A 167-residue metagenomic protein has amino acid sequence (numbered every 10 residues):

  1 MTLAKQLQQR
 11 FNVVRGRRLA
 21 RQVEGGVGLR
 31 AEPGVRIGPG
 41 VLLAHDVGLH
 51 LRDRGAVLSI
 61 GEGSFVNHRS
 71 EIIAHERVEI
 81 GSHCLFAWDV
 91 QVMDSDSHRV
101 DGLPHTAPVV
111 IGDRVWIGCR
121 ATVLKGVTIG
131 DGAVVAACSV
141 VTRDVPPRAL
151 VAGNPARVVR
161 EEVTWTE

Functional and structural regions predicted by a protein language model:
M1-M93, G112-R114, D131, P147 (+2 more regions): Domain-scale signature associated with acetyltransferase and cell-envelope carbohydrate enzymes
P33, E76, A107-P108, C119 (+1 more regions): Glycine/small-residue-rich pyrophosphate-binding loop that anchors the diphosphate of NDP-sugar donors
I73-A74, R120-V134, S139-R143: Beta-rich strand-turn-strand
D96: Short beta-strand-loop-alpha-helix junction that forms the active-site gateway of nucleic-acid-processing nucleases
R99-V100, T128: Conserved SAM-binding loop
D101-L103, P146: Flexible, gly/pro- and Lys/Arg-enriched active-site loops
L103-G112: Glycine-rich NAD(P)-binding loop of Rossmann-like domains
